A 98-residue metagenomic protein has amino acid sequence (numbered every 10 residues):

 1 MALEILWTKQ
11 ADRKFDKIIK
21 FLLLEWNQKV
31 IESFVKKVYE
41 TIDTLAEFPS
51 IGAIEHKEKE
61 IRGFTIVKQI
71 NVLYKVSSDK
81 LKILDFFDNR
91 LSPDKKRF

Functional and structural regions predicted by a protein language model:
M1-E4, K96-F98: Short, Lys/Arg-enriched, disordered terminal segments
A2-E60: Basic, Lys/Arg-enriched alpha-helical interface segments
W26, P49, K68, F87-R90: Short, well-ordered turn and helix-capping elements at secondary-structure junctions
L45-F48, V67-K68, K96: Juxtamembrane helix-loop transition sites at the ends of transmembrane segments in multi-pass membrane proteins
S50-K80: Basic/aromatic recognition patch in beta-strand/loop cores that engages polyanionic ligands
I70-N71, K75-F98: Enriched for short, Lys/Arg-rich terminal
